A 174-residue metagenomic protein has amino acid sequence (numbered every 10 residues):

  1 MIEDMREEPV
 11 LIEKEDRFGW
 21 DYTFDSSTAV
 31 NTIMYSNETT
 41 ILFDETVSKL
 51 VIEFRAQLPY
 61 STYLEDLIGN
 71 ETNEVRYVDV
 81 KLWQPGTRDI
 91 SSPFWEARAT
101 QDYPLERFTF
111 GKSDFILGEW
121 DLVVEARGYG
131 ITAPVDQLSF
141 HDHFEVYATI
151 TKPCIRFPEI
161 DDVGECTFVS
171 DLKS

Functional and structural regions predicted by a protein language model:
M5-K14, N70-T72, V80, Q84 (+1 more regions): C-terminal edge strands of extracellular/lumenal beta-sandwich accessory domains
V10-S26, L42, E53, F110: Structured alpha/beta or helical-core interaction and ligand-binding surfaces enriched in interleaved
D16-M34, E96-Q101: Extracellular beta-rich ligand/substrate-recognition surface
T28-F94: Acidic, Ser/Thr/Pro-rich low-complexity intrinsically disordered segments
T32-S36, Y103-T109, Y147: Extracytoplasmic/lumenal soluble domains of exported proteins with redox or metal-associated functions
V78-Q84, R88-I116: Beta-sandwich interaction modules
